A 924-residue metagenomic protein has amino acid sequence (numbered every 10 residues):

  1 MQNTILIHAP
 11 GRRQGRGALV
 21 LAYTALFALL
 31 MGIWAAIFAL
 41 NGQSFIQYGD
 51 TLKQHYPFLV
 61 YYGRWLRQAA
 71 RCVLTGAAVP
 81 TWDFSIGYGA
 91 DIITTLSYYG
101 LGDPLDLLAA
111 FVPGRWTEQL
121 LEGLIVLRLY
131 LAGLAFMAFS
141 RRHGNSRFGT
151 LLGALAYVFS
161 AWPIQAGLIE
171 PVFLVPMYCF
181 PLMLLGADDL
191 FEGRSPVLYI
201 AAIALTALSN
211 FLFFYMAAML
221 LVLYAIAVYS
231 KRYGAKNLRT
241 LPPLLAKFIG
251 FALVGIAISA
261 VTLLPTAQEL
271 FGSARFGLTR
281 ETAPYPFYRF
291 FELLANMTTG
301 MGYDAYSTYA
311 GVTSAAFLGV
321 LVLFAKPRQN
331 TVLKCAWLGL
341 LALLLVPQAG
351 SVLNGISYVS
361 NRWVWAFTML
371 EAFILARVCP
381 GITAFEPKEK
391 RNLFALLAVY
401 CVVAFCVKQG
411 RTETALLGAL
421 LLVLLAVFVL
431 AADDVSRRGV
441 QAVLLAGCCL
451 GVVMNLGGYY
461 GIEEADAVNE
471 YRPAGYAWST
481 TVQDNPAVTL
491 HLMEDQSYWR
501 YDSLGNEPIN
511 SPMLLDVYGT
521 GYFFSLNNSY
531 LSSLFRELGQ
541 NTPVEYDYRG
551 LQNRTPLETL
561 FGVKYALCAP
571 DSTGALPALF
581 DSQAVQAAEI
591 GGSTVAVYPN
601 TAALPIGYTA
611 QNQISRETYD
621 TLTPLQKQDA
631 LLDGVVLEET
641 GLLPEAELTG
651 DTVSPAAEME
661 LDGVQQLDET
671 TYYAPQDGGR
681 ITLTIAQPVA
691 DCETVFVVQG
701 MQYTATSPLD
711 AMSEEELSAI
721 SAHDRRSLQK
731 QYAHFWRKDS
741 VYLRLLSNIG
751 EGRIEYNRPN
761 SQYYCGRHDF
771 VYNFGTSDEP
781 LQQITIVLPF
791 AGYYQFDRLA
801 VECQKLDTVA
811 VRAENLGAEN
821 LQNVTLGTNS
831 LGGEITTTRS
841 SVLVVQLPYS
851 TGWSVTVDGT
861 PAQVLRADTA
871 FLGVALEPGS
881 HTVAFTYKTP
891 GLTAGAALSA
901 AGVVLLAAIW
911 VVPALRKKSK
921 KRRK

Functional and structural regions predicted by a protein language model:
M1-F38, P243, K247, V427-A446 (+1 more regions): Start-transfer (signal-anchor) and selected internal transmembrane alpha helices of multi-pass inner/ER membrane
I7, G11-R13, S654-K924: Active-site-proximal, structured, solvent-exposed surfaces of multi-pass membrane proteins that position macromolecular
F27, L129-H143, R147-R232, L244-A267 (+3 more regions): Membrane-embedded helix bundles of polyisoprenyl
L30-G133, L155-M177, L270-R275, T282-Y309 (+2 more regions): Membrane-interface coil-to-helix junctions
K53-Q54, V60-C72, S97, L244-L333 (+3 more regions): Periplasmic/ER-lumenal interhelical loops and adjacent helix-loop junctions in multi-pass membrane proteins
A77, I86-Y88, T94-Y98, L450-Y476 (+7 more regions): Extracytoplasmic/lumenal acceptor-recognition loop(s) of multi-pass membrane glycoenzymes
L105-A109, L515-R616, D620-D629, D633-G663 (+3 more regions): A cross-kingdom signal targeting lumenal/periplasmic-facing segments of multi-pass membrane and secretory-pathway
R194, F213, C335-Q348, V352-T481 (+1 more regions): Contiguous transmembrane helix-bundle modules in multi-pass membrane proteins
